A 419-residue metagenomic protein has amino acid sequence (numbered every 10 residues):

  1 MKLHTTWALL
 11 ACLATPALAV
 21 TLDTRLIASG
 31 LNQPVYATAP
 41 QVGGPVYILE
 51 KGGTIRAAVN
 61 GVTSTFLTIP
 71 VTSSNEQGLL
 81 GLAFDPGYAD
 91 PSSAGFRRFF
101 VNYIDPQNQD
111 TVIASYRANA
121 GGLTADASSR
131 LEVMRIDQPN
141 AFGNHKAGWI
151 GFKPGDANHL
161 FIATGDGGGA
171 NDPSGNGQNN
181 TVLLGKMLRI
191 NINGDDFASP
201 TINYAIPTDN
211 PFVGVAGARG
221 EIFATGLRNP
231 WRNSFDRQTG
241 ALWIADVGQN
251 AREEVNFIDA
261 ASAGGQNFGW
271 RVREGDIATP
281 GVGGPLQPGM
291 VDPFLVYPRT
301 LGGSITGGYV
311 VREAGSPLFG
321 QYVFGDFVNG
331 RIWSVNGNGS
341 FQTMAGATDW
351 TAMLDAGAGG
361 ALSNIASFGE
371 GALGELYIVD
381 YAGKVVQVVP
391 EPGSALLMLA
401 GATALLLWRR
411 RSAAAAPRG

Functional and structural regions predicted by a protein language model:
M1-T5, P390-E391, R409-R410: Positively charged n-region of N-terminal signal peptides that target proteins for export
K2-L10, S394-M398: Sec-dependent signal peptide recognition, specifically the positively charged N-region followed immediately by
T15-A19: Sec/Tat signal peptide C-region and signal peptidase I cleavage site
V20-D172, R232-F235, G240-G248, L301-G339 (+1 more regions): Acidic, Gly/Ser/Thr-rich repeat motifs that build Ca2+-stabilized beta-propeller blades
L49-G52, Q77-L79, G87-A89, A94 (+3 more regions): Beta-propeller domain segments
Q342-E370: Conserved blade-ending motifs and adjacent loop-strand segments that build the rim/top face of beta-propeller domains
E391-W408: A short, hydrophobic C-terminal helix/tail in secreted or cell-surface proteins
L406-G419: C-terminal membrane-anchoring or membrane-association module
